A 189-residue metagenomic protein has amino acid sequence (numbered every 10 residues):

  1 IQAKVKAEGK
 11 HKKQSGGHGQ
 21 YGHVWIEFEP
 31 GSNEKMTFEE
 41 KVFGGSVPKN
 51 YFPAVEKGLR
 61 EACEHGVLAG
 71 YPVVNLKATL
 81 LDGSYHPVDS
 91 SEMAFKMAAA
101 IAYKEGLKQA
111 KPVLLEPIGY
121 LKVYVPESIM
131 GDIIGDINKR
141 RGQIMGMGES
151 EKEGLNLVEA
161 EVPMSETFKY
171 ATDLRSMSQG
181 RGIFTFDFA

Functional and structural regions predicted by a protein language model:
I1-A189: Accessory interaction regions appended to the cores of large information-processing enzymes
